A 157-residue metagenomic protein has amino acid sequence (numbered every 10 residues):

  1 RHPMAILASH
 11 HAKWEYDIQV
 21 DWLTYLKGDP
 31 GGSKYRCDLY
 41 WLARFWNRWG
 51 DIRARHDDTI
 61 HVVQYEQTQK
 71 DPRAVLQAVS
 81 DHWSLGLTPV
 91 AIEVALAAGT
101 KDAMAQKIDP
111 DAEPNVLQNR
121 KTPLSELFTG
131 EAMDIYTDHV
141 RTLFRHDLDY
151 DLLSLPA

Functional and structural regions predicted by a protein language model:
R1-E93, A97, K101-Q118: PAPS-dependent sulfotransferase catalytic domain
Y35-D38, S125-T129: Alpha-helix initiation/capping motif
N115-F128: Short His/Asp/Glu-rich catalytic/ion-coordination signatures at enzyme active sites or charged loops
F128-A157: C-terminal accessory extensions appended to soluble enzyme cores
